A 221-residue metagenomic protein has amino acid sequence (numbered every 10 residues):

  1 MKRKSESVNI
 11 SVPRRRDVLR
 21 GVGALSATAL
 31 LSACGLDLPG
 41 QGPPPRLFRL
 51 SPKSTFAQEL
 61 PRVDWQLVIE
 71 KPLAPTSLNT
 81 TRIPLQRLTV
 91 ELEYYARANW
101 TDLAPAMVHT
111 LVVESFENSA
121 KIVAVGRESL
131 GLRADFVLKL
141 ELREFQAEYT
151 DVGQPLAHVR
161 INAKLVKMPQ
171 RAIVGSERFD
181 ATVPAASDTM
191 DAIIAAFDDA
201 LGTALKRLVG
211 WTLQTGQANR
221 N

Functional and structural regions predicted by a protein language model:
M1-R14, V22-S32: N-terminal secretory signal peptides
I10, G35-A104, T215-N221: A structural "domain/chain start" motif
L36-Q58, V63, S119-Q170, A186: Surface-exposed short loop/turn segments
K53, E70-P72, I83-L88, E141-R143 (+3 more regions): Generic beta-structure capping elements
L92-N99, P169-R207: Short secondary-structure boundary motifs at beta->alpha junctions and helix caps
P105, H109, V113, D198-L201 (+2 more regions): Extracytoplasmic/secreted envelope proteins and their assembly/folding machinery, especially bacterial periplasmic
V113, E117-K121, V209-L213: Sec-exported extracytoplasmic/periplasmic mature domains
